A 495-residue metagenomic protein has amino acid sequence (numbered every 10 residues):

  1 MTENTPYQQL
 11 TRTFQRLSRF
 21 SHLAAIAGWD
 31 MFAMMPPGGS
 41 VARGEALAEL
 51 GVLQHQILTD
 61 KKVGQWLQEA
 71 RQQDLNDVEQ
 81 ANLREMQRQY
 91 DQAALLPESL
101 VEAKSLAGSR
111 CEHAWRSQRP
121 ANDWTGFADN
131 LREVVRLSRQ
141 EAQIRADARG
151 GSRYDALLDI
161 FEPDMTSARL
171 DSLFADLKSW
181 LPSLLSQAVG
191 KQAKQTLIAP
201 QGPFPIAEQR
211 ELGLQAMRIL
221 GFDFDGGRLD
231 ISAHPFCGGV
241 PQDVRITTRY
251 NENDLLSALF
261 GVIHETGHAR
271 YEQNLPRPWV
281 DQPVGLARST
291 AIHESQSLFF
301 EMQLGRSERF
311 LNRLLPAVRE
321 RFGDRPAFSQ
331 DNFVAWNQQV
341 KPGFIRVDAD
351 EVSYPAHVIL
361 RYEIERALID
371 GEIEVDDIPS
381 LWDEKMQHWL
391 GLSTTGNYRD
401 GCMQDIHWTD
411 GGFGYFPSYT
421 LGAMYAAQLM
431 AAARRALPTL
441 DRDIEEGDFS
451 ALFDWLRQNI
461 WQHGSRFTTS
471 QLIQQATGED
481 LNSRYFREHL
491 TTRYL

Functional and structural regions predicted by a protein language model:
T2-P163, T491-L495: A well-structured
T2-P6, H22-G28, G38, A42 (+3 more regions): C-terminal, non-catalytic "cap/extension" segments appended to globular domains
L10, A146, H264, S297 (+3 more regions): Divalent metal-coordination and catalytic microenvironments
L10, S257-R277, E294-L298: Active-site recognition of the HExxH zinc-binding catalytic motif
A42, A103, N130-E133, L173 (+11 more regions): Secondary-structure capping and boundary motifs in well-ordered enzyme cores
K104-L255: Contiguous, non-catalytic segments that form substrate-binding/exosite surfaces or channel walls
F174, K178-L181, I206-R210, A216-D230 (+1 more regions): All-alpha helical catalytic cores of prenyl diphosphate-utilizing isoprenoid enzymes
L286-A327: Post-HExxH zinc-binding segment in Zn-dependent metallohydrolases
